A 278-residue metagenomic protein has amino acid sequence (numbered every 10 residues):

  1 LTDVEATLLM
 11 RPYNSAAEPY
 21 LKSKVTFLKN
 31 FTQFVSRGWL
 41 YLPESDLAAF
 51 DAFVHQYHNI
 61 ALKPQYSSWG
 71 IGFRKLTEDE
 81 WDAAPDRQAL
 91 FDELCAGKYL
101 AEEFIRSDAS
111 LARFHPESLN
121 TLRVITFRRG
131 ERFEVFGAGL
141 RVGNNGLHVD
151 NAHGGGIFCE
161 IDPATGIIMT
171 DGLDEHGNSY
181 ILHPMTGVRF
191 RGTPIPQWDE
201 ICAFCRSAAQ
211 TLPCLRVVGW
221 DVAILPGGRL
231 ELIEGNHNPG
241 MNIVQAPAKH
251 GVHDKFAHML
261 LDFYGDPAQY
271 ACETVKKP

Functional and structural regions predicted by a protein language model:
L1-T2: Conserved oxyanion/phosphate-binding beta-strand-loop segments in alpha/beta enzyme cores
T7, Y13-L122, F127-E131: Active-site nucleotide/adenylate-binding loops and adjacent lid/helix of ATP-dependent enzymes
K63, E102, G139, E234-N238: Active-site ExK catalytic segment of metal-dependent nucleases
S68, V142, N238-G240: Short, surface-exposed beta-strand-loop junctions and turns on beta-sheet-rich folds
W69-G72, G146-L147, N242: Short catalytic/ligand-binding loop motif for oxyanion handling, primarily in non-cytosolic enzymes, centered on
I105-H115, R129, N144-L225: A long amphipathic alpha-helix within ATP-dependent nucleotide-binding catalytic cores
F114, N120-F127, F133-R141, V149-D150 (+2 more regions): Beta-strand scaffold of nucleotide-dependent catalytic cores
N178-R206, Q210-L215, I224-P278: C-terminal active-site "lid" helix and adjoining low-complexity regulatory extension at the edge of ATP-using catalytic
